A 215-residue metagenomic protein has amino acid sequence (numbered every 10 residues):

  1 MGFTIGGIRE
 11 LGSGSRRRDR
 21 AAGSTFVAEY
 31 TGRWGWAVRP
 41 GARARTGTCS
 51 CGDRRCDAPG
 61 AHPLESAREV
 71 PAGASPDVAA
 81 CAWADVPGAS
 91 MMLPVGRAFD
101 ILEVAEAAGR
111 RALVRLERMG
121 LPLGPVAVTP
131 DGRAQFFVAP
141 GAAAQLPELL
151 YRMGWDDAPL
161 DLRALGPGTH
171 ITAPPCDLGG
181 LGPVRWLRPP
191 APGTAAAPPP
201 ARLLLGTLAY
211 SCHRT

Functional and structural regions predicted by a protein language model:
G2-D131, G141, P192-T215: Signature for HUH/AEP ssDNA processing cores
F136: Catalytic core of tubulin tyrosine ligase-like
G141-T215: DNA replication initiation modules
